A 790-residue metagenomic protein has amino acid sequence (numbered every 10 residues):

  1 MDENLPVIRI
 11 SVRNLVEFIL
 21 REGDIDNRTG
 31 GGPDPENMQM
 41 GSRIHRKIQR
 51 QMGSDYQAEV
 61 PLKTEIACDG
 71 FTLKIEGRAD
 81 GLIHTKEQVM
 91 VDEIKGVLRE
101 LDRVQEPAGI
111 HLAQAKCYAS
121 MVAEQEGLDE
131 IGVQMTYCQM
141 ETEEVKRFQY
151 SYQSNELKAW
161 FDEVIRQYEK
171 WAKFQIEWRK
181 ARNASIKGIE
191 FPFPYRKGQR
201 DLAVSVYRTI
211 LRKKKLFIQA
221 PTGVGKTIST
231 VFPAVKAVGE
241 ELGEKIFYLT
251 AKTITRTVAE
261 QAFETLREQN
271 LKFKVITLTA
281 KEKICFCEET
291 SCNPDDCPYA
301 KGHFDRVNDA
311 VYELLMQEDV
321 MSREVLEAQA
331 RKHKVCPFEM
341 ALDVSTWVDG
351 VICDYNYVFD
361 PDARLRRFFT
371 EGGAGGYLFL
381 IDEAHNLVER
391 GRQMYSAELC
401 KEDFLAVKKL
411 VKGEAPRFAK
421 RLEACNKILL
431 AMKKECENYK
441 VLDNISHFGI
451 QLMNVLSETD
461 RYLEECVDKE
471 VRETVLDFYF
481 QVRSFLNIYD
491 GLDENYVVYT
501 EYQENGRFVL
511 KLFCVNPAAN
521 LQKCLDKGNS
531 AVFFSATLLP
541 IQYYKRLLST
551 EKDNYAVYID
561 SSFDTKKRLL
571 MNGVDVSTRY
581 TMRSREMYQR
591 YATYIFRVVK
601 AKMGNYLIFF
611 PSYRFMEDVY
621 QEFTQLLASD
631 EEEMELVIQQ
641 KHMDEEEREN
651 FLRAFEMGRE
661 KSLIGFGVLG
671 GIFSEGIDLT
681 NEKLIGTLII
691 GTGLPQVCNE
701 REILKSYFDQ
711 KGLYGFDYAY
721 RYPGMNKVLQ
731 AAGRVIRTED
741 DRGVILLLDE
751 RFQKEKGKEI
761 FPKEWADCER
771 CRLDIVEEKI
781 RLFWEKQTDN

Functional and structural regions predicted by a protein language model:
M1-E87: Metal-dependent nuclease catalytic cores that hydrolyze phosphodiester bonds in DNA/RNA, characterized by
T64-K158: Mg2+/Mn2+-dependent nuclease catalytic core
I176-Q219: Conserved pre-motif I regulatory segment
N183, I189, L242-V351, F359 (+5 more regions): A substrate-engagement module of RecA-like helicase motors
L211-P233: Walker A/P-loop
T230, T257, Q261, H333-G350 (+3 more regions): Signature of the SF2 helicase/ATPase Hel1-core->accessory helical subdomain module
L326-V351, D362-F369, R461-S577, E586-Q589 (+3 more regions): A contiguous, basic/glycine-rich beta-loop/short-helix subdomain that forms a polymer-engagement track
V574-E586, Q639-F752: Conserved RecA-like P-loop NTPase helicase motor core
